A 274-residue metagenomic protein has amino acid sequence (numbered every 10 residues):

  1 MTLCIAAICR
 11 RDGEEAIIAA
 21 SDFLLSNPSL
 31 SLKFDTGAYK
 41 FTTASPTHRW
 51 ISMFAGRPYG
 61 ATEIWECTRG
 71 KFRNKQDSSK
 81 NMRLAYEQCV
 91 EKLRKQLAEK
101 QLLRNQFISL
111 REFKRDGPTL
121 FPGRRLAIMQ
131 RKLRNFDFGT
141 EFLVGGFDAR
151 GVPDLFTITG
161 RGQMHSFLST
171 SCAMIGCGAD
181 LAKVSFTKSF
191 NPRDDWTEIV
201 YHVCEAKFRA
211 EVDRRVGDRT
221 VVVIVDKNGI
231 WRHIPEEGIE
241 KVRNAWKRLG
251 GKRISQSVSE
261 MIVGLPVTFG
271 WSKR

Functional and structural regions predicted by a protein language model:
M1-I5, F138-L143, V152-L155, R219-T220: Short glycine-rich loop/turn motifs
M1-M129, N135-F138, M164-Y201, R214-V216 (+1 more regions): Conserved short S/T/G-enriched processing/targeting/catalytic segments and their helical context
C9, G145-D148, V223-K227: Short hydrophobic alpha-helical segments used for membrane anchoring or interfacial signaling
K132-N135, V144-G146: Catalytic-core segments of thiol-dependent peptidases
G146-M164: Acidic-glycine-rich active-site phosphate/pyrophosphate-binding loop
K207-A210: C-terminal catalytic subdomain
V212-V223: Charged/polar, low-hydrophobicity segments characteristic of intrinsically disordered regions and flexible loops
